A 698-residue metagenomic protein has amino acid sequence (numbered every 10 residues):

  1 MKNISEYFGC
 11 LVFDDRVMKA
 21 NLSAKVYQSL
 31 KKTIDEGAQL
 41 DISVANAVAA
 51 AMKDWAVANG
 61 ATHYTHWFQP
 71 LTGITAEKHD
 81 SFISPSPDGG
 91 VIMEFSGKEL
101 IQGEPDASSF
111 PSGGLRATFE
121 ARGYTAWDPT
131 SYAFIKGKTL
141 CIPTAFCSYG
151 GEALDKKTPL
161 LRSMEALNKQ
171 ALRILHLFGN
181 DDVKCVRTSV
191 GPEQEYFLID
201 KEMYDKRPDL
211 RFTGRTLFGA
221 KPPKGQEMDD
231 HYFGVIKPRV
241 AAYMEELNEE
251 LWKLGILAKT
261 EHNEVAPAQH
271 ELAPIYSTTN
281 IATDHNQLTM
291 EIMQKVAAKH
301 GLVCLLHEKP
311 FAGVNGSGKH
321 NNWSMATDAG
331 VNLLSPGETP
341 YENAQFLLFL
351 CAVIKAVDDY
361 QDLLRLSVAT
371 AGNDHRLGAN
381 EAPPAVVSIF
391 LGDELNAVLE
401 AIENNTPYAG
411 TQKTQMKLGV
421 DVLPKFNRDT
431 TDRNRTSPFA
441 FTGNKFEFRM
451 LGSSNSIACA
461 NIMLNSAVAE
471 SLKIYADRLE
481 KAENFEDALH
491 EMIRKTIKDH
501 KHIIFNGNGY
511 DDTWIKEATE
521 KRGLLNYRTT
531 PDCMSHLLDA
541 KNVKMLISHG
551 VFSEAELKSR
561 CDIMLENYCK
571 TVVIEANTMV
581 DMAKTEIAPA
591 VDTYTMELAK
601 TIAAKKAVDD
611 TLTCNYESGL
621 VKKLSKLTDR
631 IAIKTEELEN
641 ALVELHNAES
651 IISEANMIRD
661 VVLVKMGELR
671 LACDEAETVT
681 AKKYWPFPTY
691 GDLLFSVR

Functional and structural regions predicted by a protein language model:
M1-R16, K169, R173-H176: Flexible inter-domain linker/hinge segments
Y7-E120: Active-site core of metal-dependent hydrolases
V44, F68, S96, P274 (+5 more regions): Active-site proximal loops enriched in glycine and acidic residues that flank catalytic Cys/His/Asp and coordinate
V44-V48, F68-P70, K98-E99, F146 (+4 more regions): Active-site-proximal loop/turn and secondary-structure-junction residues that shape catalytic pockets, frequently
V57, A61, T65-Q69, H285-K299 (+4 more regions): Hydrophobic/aromatic-rich, well-ordered segments within soluble, folded domains that form packed cores
G73-G89, S108, R207, G214-T216 (+4 more regions): Short linear, low-complexity motifs centered on an aromatic residue
E120-L306, N315-G318, M325-M564: Glycine-rich, acidic/polar active-site loops that bind/position phosphate-bearing ligands
I493, K498-R698: C-terminal amphipathic alpha-helical interaction region
